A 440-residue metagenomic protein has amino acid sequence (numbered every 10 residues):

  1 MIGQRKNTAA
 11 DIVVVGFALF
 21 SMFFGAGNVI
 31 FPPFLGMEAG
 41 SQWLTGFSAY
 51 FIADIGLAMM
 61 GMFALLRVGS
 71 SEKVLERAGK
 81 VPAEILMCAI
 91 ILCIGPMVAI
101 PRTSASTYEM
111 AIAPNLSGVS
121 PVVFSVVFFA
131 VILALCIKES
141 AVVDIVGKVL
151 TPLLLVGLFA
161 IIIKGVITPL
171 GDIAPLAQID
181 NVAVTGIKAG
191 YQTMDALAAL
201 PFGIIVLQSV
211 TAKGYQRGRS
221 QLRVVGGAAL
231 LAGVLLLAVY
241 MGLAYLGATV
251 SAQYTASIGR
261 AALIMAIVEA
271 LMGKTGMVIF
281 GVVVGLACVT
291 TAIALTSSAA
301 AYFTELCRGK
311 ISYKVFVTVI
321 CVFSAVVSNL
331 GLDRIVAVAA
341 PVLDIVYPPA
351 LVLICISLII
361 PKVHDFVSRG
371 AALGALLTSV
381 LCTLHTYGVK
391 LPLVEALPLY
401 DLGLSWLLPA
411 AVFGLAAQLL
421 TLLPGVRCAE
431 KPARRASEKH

Functional and structural regions predicted by a protein language model:
T8-L19, L44, K80-C93, V123-V127 (+3 more regions): Select transmembrane alpha-helical segments in multipass membrane proteins
V14-F24, I162-L170, I179-L246, I279-C288 (+2 more regions): Hydrophobic, membrane-embedded alpha-helices of multi-pass small-molecule transporters
L35, T103-S120, T211-A212, A292-V319: Helix-loop-helix connectors at the membrane interface of multi-pass transporters/channels
G36-A130, I137-K138: Membrane helical hairpin/interfacial module
M37, L66-V74, F129-L150, A212-Y215 (+3 more regions): Membrane-water interface regions at transmembrane-helix termini and the short interhelical loops of multi-pass membrane
E72-E76, V239-V289, E305, P341-L343: TM-loop-TM module centered on a large, flexible mid-protein loop between adjacent transmembrane helices in multi-pass
I137-G165, A339-L351, G370-L377: Membrane-interface loop-to-helix entry segments
L351-L415, L423-H440: C-terminal membrane-solvent junction of multi-pass transporters and transport-like membrane proteins
